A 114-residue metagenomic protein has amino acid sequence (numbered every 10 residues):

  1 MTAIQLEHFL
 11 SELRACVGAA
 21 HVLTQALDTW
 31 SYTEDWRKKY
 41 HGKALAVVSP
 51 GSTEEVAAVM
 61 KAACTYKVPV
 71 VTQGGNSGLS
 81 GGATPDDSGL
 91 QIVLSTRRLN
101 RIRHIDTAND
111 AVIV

Functional and structural regions predicted by a protein language model:
M1-V114: Noncatalytic alpha-helical scaffold of FAD-dependent oxidoreductases
